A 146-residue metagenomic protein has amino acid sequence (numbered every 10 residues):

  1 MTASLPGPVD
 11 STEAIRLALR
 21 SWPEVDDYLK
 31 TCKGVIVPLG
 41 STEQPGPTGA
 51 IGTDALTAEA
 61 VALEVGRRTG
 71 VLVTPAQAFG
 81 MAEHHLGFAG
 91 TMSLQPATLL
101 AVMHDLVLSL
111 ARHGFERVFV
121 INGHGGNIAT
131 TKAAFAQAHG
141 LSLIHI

Functional and structural regions predicted by a protein language model:
T2-G49: Active-site and ligand/interface coordination hotspots across diverse enzymes and nucleic-acid-associated assemblies
G49-A50, D54, G125-H139: Short Gly/Thr/Asp-enriched flexible loops that form oxyanion-binding sites at enzyme active sites
D54-G66: Short catalytic helix/loop segments, enriched in acidic residues and glycine and frequently bearing histidine
V71-L86: Short connector loops at secondary-structure junctions
H84-P96: Charged, often glycine-rich, active-site loop that binds/positions anionic groups
L94-L106: Glycine-rich, highly charged phosphate/nucleotide-binding loops
I144-I146: Conserved small/polar residues in nucleotide/adenosyl-binding loops
